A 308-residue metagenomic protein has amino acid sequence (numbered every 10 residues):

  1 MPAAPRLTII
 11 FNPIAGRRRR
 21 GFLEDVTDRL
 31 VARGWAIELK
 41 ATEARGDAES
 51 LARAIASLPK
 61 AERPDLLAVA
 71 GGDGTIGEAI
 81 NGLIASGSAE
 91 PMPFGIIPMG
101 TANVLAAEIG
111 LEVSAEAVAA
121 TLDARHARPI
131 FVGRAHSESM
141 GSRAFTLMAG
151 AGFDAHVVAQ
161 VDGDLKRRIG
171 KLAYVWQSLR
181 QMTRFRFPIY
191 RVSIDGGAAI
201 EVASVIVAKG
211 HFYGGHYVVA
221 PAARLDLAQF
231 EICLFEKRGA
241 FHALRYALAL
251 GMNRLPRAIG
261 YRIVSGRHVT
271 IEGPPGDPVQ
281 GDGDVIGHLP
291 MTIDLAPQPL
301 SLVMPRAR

Functional and structural regions predicted by a protein language model:
M1-L67, E116: ATP/NTP phosphate-donor binding region
I10, R33, T42, I84-A203: Catalytic core of DAGKc-family lipid kinases
A48, G74-A79, V104, I130: Short glycine/serine/threonine-rich phosphate/pyrophosphate-binding segments that cradle anionic phosphate groups
L66-L83: Conserved beta-strand-loop-alpha-helix hinge of the TIR/SEFIR fold
A70-G72, I97-M99, K209: Glycine-rich beta-strand-to-loop/alpha-helix junction loops that act as flexible
L165-A173, G215-H242: Gly/Ser/Thr-rich active-site loops/lids in small-molecule metabolic enzymes that frequently grip phosphoryl groups
T183-Q229: Oxyanion-binding "anion nests"
I194, A199, R224, L234-R308: ATP/nucleoside-binding phosphotransfer catalytic cores, i.e., glycine-rich phosphate-binding loops
